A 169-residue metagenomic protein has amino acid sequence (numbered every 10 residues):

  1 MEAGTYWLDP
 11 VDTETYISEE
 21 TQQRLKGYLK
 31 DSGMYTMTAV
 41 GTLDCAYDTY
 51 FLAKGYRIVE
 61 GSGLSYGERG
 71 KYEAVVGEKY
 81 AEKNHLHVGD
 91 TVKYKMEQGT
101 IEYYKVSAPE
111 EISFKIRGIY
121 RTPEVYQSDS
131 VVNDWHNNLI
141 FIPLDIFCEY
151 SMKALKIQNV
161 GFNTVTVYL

Functional and structural regions predicted by a protein language model:
M1-L169: Basic-flanked hydrophobic alpha-helices used for secretion and membrane insertion
